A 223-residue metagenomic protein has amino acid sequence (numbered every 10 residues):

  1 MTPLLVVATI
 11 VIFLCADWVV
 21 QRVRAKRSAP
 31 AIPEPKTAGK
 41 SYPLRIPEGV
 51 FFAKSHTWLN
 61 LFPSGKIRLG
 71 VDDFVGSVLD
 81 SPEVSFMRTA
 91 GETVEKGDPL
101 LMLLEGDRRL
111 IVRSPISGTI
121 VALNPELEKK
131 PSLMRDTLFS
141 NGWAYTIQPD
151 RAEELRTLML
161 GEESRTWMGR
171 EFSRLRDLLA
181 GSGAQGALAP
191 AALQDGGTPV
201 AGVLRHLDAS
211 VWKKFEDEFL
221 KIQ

Functional and structural regions predicted by a protein language model:
M1-Q223: Contiguous, well-folded functional domains in the mature portion of proteins
